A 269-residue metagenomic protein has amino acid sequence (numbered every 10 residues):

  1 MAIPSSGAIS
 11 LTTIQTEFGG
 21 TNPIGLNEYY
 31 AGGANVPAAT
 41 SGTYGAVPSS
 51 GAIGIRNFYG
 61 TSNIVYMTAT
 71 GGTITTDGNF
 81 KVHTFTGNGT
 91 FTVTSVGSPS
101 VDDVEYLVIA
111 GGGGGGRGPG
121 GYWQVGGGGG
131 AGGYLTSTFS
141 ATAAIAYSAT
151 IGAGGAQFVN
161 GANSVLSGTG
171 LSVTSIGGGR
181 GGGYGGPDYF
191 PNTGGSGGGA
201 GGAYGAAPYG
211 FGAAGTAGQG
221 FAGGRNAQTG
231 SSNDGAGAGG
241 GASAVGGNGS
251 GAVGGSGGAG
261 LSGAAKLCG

Functional and structural regions predicted by a protein language model:
A2-G269: Glycine-biased low-complexity/repetitive sequence motifs
